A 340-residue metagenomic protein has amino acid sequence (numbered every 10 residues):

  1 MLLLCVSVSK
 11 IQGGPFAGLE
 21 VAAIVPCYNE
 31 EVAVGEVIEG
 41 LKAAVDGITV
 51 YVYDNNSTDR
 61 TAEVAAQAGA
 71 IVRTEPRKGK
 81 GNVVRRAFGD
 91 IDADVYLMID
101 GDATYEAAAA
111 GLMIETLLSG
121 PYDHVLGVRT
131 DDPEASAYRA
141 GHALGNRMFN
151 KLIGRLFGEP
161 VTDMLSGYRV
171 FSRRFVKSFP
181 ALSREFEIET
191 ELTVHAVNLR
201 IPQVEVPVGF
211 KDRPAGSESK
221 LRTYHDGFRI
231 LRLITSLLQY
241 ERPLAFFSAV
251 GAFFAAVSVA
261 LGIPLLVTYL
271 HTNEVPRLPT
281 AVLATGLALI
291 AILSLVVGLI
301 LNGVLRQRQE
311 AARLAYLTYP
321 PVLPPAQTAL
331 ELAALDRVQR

Functional and structural regions predicted by a protein language model:
M1-F16, S183, I188-R340: Hydrophobic helical membrane-anchoring modules
E20-A22, T49, E191: Cell-envelope/extracellular polymer assembly enzymes that use nucleotide-activated donors
N29-A43: Short, well-formed alpha-helical segments that are part of the catalytic scaffolds of diverse glycosyltransferases
E30-A33, S57, K80, E106: Donor nucleotide-sugar binding loop of glycosyltransferases
D54-A62: A conserved acidic beta->alpha catalytic loop
P76-D90, A107-F186, T190, K211-F228 (+1 more regions): Acceptor/aglycone-binding surface of glycosyltransferases and processive sugar-polymer synthases
Y96: Short aromatic/hydrophobic "clamp" motif used to bind/position activated sugar donors
D100-Y105: The conserved acidic donor/metal-binding loop of glycosyltransferases
